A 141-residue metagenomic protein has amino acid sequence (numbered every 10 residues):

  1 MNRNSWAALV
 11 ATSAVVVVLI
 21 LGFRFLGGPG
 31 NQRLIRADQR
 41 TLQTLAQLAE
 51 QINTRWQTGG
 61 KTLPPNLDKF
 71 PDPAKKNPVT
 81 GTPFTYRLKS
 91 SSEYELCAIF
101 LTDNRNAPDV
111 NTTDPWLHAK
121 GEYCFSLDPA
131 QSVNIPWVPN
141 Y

Functional and structural regions predicted by a protein language model:
M1-L9: Cytosolic-side transmembrane helix boundary signature
L9-R40: Amphipathic alpha-helical segments typified by the pilin-like N-terminal helix that continues immediately C-terminal
Q43-Y141: Low-complexity, acidic interaction segments enriched in glycine
